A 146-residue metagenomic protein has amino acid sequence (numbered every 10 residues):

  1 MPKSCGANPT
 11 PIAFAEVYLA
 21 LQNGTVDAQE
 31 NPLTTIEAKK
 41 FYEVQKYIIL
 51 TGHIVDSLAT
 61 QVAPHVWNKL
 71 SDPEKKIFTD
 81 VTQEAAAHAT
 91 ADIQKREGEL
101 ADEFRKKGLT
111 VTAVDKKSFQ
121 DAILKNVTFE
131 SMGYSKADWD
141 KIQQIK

Functional and structural regions predicted by a protein language model:
M1-K146: N-terminal secretory/targeting leader peptides
